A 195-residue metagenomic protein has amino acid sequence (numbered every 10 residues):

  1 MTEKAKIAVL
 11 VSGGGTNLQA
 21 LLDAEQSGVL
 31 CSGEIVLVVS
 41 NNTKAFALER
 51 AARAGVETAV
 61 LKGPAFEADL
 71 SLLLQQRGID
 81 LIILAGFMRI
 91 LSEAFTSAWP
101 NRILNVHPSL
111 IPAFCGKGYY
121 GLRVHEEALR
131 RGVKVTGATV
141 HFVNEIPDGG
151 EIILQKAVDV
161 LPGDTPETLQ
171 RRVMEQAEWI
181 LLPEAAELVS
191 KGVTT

Functional and structural regions predicted by a protein language model:
M1-T195: One-carbon transfer enzymes
